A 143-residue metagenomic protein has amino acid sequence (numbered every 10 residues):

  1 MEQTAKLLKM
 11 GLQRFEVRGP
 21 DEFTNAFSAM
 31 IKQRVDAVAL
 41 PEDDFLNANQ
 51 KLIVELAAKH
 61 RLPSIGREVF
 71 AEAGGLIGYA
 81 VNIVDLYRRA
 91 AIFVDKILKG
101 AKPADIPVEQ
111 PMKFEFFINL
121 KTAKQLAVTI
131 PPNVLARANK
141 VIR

Functional and structural regions predicted by a protein language model:
M1-R143: Short hydrophobic alpha-helices and adjacent helix-cap/hinge residues
